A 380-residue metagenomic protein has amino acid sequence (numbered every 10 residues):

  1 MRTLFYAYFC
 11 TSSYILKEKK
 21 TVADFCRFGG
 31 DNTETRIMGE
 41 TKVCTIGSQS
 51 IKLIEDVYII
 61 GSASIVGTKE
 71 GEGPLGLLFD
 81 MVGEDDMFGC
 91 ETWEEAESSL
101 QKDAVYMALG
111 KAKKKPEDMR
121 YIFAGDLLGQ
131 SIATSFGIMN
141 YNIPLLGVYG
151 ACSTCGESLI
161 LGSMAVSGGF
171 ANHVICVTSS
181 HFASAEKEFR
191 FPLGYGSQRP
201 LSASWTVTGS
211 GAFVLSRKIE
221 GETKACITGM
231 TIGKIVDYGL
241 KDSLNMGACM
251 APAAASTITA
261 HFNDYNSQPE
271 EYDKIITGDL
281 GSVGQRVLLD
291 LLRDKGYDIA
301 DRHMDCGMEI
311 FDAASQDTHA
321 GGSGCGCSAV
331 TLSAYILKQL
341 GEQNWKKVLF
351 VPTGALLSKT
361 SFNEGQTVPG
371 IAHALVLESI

Functional and structural regions predicted by a protein language model:
K19-T21: Polybasic, lysine-rich low-complexity intrinsically disordered segments
R36-E94, P192-T259, D264-S267, D301-D317 (+2 more regions): Condensing-enzyme catalytic core mediating Claisen C-C bond formation in acyl metabolism
I59, W93-C152, E271-R286, D290-L291: Conserved beta-ketoacyl condensing-enzyme motif
E97-K113, L161, C249-D264, T331-I336: Short, well-ordered amphipathic alpha-helical segments that serve as non-catalytic structural scaffolds within diverse
G125-Q130, C152-S153, T178-S184, G233-K234 (+1 more regions): Acidic, glycine-rich active-site loops and adjacent beta-strand->loop/helix elements that engage anionic groups
S135-K187, F191-A203: A generic, well-ordered mixed alpha/beta core segment in the N-terminal half of proteins
Y149-C176, F213-S216, S323-Q343: Active-site-proximal alpha-helical scaffold in enzymes
